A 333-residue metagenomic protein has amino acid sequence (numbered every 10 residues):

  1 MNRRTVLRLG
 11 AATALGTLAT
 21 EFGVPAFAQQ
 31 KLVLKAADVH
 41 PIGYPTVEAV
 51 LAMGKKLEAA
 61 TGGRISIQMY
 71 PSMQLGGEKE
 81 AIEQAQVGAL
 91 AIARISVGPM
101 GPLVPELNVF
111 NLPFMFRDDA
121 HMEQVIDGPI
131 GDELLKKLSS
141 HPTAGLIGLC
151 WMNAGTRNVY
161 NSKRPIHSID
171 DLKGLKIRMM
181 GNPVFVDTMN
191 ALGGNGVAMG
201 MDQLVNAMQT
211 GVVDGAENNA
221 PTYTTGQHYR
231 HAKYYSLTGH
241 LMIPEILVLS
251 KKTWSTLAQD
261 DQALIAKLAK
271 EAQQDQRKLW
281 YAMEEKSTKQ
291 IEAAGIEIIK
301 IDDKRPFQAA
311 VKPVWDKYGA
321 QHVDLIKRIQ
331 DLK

Functional and structural regions predicted by a protein language model:
N2-T20, P25-H121, I130, S139-K333: N-terminal secretory/targeting leader peptides
E133-L135: Short secondary-structure capping/junction motifs at helix and strand boundaries
